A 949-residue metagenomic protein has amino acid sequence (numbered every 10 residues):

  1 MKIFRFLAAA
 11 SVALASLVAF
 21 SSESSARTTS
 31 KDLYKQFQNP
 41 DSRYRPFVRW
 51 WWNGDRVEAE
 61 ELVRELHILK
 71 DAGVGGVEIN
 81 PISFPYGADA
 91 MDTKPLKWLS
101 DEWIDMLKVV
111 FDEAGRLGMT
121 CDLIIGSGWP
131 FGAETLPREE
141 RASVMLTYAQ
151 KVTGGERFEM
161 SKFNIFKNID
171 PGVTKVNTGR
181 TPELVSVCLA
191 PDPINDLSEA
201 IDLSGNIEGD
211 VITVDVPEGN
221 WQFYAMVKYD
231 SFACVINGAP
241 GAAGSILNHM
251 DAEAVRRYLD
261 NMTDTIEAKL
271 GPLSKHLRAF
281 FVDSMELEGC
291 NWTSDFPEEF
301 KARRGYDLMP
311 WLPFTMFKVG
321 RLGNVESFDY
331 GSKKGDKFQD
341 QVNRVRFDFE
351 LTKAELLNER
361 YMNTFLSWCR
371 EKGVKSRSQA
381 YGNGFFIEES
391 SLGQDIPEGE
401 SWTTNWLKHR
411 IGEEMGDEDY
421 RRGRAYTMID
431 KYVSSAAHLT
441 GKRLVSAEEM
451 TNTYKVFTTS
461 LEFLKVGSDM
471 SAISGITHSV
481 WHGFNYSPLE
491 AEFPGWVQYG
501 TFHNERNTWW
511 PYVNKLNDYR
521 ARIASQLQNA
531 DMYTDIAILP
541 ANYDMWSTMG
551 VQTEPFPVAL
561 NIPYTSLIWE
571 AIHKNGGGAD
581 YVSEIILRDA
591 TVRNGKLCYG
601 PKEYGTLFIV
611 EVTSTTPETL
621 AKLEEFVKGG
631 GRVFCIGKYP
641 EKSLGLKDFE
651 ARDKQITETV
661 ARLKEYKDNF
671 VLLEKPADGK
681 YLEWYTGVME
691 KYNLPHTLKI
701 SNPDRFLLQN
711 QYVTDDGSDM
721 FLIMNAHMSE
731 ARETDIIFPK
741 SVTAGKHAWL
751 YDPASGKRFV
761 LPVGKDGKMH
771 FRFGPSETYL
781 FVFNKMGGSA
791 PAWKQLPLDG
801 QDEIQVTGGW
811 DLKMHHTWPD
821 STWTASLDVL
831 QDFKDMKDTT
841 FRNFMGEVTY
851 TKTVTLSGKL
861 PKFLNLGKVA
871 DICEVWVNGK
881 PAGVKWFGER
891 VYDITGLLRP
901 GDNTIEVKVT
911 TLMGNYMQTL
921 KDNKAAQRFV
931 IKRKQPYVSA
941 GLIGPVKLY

Functional and structural regions predicted by a protein language model:
M1-T29: Bacterial Sec-dependent N-terminal signal peptides
T29-G76: Mature N-terminal segment immediately following signal peptide/propeptide cleavage in secreted/periplasmic
P46-F47, E58, L62-V63, G76 (+8 more regions): Carbohydrate-binding surfaces of carbohydrate-active enzymes
I82-N206, V214-V216, V227, C234-I236 (+1 more regions): Acidic/aromatic-lined carbohydrate-recognition and catalytic surfaces of CAZymes acting on diverse glycans
W129-G132, L136, Y148-S186, A190-E199 (+4 more regions): An acidic-aromatic loop/edge-strand motif
L184-I266, K765-P797, Q801-D802, P900-D902: Extended acidic/polar, glycine-enriched regions that form or flank non-catalytic beta-rich accessory modules
G595, V610, E618-A621, A651-T659 (+2 more regions): C-terminal structured "cap/appendage" subdomains that terminate the fold
V854-N878, K885-W886, I905-V909: Aromatic-lined ligand-binding clefts that engage carbohydrates, nucleic acids, or primary amines
